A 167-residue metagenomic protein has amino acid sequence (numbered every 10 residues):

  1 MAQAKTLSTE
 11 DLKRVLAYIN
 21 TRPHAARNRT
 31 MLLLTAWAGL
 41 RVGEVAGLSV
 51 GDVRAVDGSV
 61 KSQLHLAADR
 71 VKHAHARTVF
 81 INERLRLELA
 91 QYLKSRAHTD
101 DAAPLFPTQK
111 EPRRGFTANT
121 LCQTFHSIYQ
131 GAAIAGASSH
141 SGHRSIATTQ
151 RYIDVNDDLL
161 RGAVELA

Functional and structural regions predicted by a protein language model:
M1-K13, H73-N82, T99-A102: DNA breakage-rejoining catalytic core of tyrosine-based enzymes
T9-A38, V42, D100: Basic, Lys/Arg- and aromatic-enriched nucleic-acid-binding interface segment
V15, V45, L66, F125 (+1 more regions): Mobile genetic element proteins and their domesticated derivatives, centered on retroelements and DNA transposons
W37, S127-H143, R151: C-terminal catalytic core of tyrosine-transesterase DNA break-rejoin enzymes
G47-L85: Conserved tyrosine-mediated DNA breakage-rejoining catalytic core shared by Y-recombinases
G47-V53, S138-R144, I153-D154: A short, basic/aromatic helix-end/turn motif that makes direct DNA contacts
R70, I146-L166: Catalytic-site neighborhood detector that most strongly recognizes the C-terminal catalytic loop/helix of tyrosine
V71-A90, A103-H126: C-terminal catalytic core of Y-nucleophile DNA break-rejoin enzymes
